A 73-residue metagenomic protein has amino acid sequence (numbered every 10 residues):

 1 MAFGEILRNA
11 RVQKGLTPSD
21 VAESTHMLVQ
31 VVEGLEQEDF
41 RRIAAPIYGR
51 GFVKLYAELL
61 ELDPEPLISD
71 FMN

Functional and structural regions predicted by a protein language model:
M1-N73: Cytosolic/nucleoplasmic/matrix-facing N-terminal domains/tails of membrane-anchored or organelle-targeted proteins
